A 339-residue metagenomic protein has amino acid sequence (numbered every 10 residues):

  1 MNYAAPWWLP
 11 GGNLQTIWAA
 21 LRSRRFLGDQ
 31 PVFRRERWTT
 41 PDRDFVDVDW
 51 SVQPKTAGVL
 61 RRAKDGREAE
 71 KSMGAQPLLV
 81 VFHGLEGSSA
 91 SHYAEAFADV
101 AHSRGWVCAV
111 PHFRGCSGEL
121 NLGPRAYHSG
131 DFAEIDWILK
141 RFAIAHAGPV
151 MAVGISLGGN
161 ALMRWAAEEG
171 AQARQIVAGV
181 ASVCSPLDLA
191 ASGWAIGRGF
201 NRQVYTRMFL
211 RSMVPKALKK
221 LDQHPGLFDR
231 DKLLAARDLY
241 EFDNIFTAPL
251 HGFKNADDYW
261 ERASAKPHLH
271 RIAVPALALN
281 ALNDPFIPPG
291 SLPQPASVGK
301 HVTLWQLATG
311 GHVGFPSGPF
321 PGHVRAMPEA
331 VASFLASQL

Functional and structural regions predicted by a protein language model:
T16-K55, R62, G66, P316 (+1 more regions): N-terminal cap/lid segment of alpha/beta-hydrolase-fold proteins
Q53-K55, S72-L122, W137: Short, surface-exposed "cap/lid" segments of acyl-processing enzymes
V100, R114-M151: Catalytic nucleophile-loop/oxyanion-hole region of alpha/beta-hydrolase and closely related hydrolase-like folds
H146-L250: Alpha/beta-hydrolase-fold enzymes
I245-H268: Active-site nucleophile elbow and catalytic-triad environment of alpha/beta-hydrolase enzymes
I272, A278-N280: Short beta-strand/loop motif that positions the catalytic acidic residue of the alpha/beta-hydrolase fold
V298-F315: Catalytic histidine neighborhood in serine/cysteine hydrolases with alpha/beta-hydrolase-type architecture
G310-L339: Catalytic active-site module of serine/aspartate enzymes centered on a nucleophile-bearing elbow/loop
